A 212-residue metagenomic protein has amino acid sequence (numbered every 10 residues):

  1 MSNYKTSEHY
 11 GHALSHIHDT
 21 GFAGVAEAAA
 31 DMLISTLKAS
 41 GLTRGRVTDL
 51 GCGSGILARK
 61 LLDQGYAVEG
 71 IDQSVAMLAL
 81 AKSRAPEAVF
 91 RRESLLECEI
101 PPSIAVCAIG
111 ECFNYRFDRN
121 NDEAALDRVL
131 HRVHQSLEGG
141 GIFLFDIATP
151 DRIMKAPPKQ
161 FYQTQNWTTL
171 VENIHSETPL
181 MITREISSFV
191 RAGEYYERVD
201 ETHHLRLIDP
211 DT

Functional and structural regions predicted by a protein language model:
M1-L42: Conserved class I S-adenosyl-L-methionine
E27, V75, N120-D127: Non-membrane alpha-helical structural segments and their capping/turn regions in soluble enzymes
T48, S54-E97: Class I SAM-dependent methyltransferase SAM/SAH-binding core
L96-V106: A short acidic, Gly/Pro-enriched loop at the edge of an enzyme's catalytic core that lines a small-molecule cofactor
I104-A124: A short SAM/SAH-binding and catalytic strip from SAM-dependent methyltransferases
A124-G139: A short glycine-rich, Lys/Arg-flanked "PGG" loop and its adjoining helix->strand segment in the class I
L144-T212: SAM-dependent methyltransferase
